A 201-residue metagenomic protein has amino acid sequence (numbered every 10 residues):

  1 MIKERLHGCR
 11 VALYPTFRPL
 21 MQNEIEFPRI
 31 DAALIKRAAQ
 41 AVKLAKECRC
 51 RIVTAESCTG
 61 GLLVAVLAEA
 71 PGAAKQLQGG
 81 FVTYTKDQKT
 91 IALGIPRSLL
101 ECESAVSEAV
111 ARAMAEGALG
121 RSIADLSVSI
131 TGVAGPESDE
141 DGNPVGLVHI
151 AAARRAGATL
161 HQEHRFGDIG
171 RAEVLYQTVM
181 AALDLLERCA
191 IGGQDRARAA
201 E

Functional and structural regions predicted by a protein language model:
R5-L6, P19: Intrinsically disordered, low-complexity repeat segments enriched in small/polar residues
L13-E201: Short alpha-helical segments enriched in small residues
